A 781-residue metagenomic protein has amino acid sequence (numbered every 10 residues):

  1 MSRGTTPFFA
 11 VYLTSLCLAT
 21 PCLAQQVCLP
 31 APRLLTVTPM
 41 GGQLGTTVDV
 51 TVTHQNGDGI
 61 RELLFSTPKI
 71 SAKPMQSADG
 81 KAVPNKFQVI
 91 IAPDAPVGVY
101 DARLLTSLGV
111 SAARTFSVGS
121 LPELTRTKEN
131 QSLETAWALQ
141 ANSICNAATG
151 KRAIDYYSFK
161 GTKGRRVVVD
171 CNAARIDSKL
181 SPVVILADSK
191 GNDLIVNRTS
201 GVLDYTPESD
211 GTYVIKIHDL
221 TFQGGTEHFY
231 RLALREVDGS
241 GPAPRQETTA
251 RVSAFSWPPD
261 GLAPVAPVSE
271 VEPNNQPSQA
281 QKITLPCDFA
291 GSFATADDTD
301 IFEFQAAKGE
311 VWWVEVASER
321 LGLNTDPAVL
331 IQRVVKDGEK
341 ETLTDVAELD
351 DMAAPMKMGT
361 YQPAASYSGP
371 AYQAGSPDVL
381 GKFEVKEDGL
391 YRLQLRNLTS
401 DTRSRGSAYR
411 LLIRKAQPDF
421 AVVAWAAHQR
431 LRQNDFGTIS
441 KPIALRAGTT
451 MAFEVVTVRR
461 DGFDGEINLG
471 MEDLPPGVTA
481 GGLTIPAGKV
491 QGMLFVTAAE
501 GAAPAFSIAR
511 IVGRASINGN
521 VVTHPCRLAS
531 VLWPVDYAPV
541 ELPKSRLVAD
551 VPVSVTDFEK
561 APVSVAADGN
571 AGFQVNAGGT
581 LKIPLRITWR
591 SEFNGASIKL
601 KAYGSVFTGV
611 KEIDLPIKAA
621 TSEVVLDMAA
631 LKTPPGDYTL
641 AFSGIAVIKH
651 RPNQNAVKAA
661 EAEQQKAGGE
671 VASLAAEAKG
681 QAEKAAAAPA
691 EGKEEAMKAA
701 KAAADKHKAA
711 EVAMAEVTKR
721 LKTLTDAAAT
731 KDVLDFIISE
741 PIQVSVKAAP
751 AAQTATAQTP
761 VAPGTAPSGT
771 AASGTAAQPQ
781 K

Functional and structural regions predicted by a protein language model:
F8-C22: Bacterial N-terminal signal peptides
Q25-T149, H218-F229, A233-V268, E272-T284 (+13 more regions): Ser/Thr/Pro-rich low-complexity tracts
C28-M75, G80-P84, P93, S107 (+10 more regions): Acidic, Ser/Thr/Pro-rich low-complexity intrinsically disordered segments
S77-V83, D94, T206-E208, V385 (+4 more regions): Short proline/glycine- and polar residue-rich coil/turn motifs
F87-A95, V455-V458, G481-T484, G492-A503 (+3 more regions): Extracellular/luminal low-complexity segments enriched in Ser/Thr/Pro
G322-A328, R333-Y361, Q429, G519 (+1 more regions): Internal, charge-rich low-complexity segments
A686-A696: Charged, low-complexity interaction regions
P760-K781: Long, low-complexity, intrinsically disordered segments
